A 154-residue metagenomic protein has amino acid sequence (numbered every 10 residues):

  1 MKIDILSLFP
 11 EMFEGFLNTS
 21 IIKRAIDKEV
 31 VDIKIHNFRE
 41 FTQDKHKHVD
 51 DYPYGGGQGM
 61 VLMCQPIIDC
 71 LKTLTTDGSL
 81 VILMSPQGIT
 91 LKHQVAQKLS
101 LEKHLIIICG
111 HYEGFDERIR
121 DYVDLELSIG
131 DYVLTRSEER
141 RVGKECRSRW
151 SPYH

Functional and structural regions predicted by a protein language model:
M1-L74: N-terminal nucleotide/polyanion-binding subdomain common to many enzyme families
D4-L6, K34-H36, L80-I82, L105-I106 (+1 more regions): Hydrophobic/aromatic beta-strand patches that form the interior of the parallel beta-sheet core in alpha/beta enzyme
G15, L71, K92-Q94, D116-I119 (+2 more regions): Short glycine-/acidic-enriched loop or helix-start segments at secondary-structure transitions that form or flank
S20-R24, Q97-L101, D124: Short, solvent-exposed amphipathic alpha-helical segments in soluble enzyme and RNA/protein-processing domains
F38-F41, H111-F115: Short glycine-enriched loops at secondary-structure junctions
V61-C109, D116: S-adenosyl-L-methionine/SAH cofactor-binding core of RNA-modifying enzymes
F115, I119-K144: Structured adenosyl-cofactor binding patch, chiefly the S-adenosyl-L-methionine
G143-H154: Positively charged, low-complexity/disordered segments
